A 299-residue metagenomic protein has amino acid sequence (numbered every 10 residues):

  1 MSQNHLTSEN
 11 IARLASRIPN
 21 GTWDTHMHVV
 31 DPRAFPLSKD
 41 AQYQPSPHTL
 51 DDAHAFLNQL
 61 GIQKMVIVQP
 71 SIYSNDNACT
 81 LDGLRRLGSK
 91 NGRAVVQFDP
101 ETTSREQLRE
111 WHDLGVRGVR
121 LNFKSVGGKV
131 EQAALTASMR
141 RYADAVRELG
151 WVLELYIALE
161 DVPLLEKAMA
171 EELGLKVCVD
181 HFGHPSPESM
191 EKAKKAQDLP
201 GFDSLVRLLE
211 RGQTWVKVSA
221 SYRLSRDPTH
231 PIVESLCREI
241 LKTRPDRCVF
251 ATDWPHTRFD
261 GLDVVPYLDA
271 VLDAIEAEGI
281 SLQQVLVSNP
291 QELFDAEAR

Functional and structural regions predicted by a protein language model:
S2-L6, S74-E160, K167, W215-Y222: Active-site gating/metal-coordination segments in enzymes
S2-T22, P47-K64, E239, P245-V249 (+1 more regions): Mid-to-C-terminal alpha-helical segments outside catalytic/metal-binding sites
W23-M27, M65-V68, G92-V96, V119-L121 (+4 more regions): Hydrophobic faces of well-ordered beta-strands that scaffold small-molecule active sites in alpha/beta enzyme cores
H26, L57, T80, V119 (+5 more regions): Conserved, mostly hydrophobic/aromatic
V30-S46, V126, S189-M190: Acidic/histidine-rich helix-loop elements that form or flank divalent-metal/phosphate-binding sites at the catalytic
S38-L87, R109-E110: Alpha-helical scaffold segments that flank or form the walls of functional sites
N77-V95, L173-V179, V233-R244, Y267-A274: Short, electropositive alpha-helical surface patch
Q132-F250, R258: Catalytic pocket-lining loop regions of alpha/beta-barrel enzymes, especially the amidohydrolase/enolase/GH5 lineages
